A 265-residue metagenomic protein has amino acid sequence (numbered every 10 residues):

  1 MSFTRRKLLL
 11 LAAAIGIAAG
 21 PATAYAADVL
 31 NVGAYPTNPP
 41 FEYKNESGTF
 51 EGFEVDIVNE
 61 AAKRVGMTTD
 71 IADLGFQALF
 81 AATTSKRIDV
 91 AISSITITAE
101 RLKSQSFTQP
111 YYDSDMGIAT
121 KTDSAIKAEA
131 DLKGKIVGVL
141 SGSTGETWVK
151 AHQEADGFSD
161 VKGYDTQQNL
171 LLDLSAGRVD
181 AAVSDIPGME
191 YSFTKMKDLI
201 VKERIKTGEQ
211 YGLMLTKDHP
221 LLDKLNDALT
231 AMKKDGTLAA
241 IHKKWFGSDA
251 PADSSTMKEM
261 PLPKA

Functional and structural regions predicted by a protein language model:
A27-S94, D235: Extracytoplasmic small-molecule ligand-binding "clamshell" domains of the periplasmic binding protein/Venus flytrap
P36, Y112-T120, I186, E190-T230 (+1 more regions): Periplasmic-binding protein-like
K44, V58-G66, G145-G163, Y191-T194: Ligand-binding cleft/hinge of the Venus flytrap
V55-R64, A130, K135-I136, S141-T144 (+1 more regions): Extended ligand-binding regions for polar small-molecule ligands
K63, T68-D131, I200: Acidic, polar ligand-binding/catalytic clefts
T68-G75, F158-T166, E203: Short beta-strand-to-loop elements that line the ligand-binding cleft of bilobed periplasmic-binding protein-like
A78-A81, S93-K103, K150-A151, D173-T207: A ligand-binding cleft/hinge motif common to bilobed small-molecule-binding domains
T144-V161, V201-K202, T230-A265: Ligand-binding clefts/hinges and TM-proximal coupling segments of bilobed small-molecule sensing domains
